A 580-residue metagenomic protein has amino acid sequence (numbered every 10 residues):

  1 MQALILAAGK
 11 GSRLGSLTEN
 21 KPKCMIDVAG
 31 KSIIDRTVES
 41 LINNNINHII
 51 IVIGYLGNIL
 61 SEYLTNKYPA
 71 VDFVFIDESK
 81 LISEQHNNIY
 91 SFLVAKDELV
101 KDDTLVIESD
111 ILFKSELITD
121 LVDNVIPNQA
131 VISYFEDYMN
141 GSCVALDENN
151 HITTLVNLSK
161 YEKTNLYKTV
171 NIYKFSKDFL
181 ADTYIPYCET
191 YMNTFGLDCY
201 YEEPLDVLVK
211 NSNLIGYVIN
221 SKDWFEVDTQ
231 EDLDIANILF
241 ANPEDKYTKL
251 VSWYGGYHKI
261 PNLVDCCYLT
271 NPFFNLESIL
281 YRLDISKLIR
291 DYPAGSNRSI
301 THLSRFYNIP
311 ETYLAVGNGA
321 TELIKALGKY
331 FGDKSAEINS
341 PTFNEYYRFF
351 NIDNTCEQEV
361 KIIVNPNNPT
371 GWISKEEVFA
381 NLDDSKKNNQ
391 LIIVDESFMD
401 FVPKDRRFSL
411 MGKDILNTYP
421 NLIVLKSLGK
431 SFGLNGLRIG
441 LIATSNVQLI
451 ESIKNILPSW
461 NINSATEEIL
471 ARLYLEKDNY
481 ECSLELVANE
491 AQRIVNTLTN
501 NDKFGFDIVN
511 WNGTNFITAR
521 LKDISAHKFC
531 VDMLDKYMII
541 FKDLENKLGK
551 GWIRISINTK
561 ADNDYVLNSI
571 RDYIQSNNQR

Functional and structural regions predicted by a protein language model:
M1-E19: N-terminal nucleotide-binding beta1-loop-alpha1 segment
Q2-I5, K31-D103: Conserved N-terminal catalytic core of the sugar/cofactor nucleotidyltransferase
K114-F195: Conserved core of the sugar-phosphate nucleotidyltransferase
K168-N171, L276, N421-N500, D507-V509: PLP-dependent aminotransferase class I/II
I238-D291: N-terminal "arm"/small-domain region of PLP-dependent enzymes with the aminotransferase-like
N297, E311-A336, G440: Conserved beta-loop-alpha segment that forms the PLP phosphate-binding cup at the N-terminus of a helix
D353-R406: Active-site phosphate-binding strand-loop segment of PLP-dependent enzymes
A488, Q492, N501-K536: Conserved PLP-binding catalytic core of the aspartate aminotransferase-like
